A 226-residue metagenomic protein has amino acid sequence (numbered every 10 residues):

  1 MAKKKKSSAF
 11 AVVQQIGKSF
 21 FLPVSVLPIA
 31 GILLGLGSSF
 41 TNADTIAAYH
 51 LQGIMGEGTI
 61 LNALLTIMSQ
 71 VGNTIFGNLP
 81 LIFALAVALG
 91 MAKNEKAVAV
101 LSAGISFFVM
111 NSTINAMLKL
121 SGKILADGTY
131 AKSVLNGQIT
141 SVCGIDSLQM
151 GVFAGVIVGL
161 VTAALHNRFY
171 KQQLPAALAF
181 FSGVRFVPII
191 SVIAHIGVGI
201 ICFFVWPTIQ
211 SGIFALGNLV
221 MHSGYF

Functional and structural regions predicted by a protein language model:
M1-K6: N-terminal Lys/Arg-rich, disordered targeting/topogenic segments
A9-S182: Early transmembrane hairpin of solute transport permeases
K123-Y130, I200-C202, A215-G217: Short alpha-helical linear motifs
L160-A177, I189, I193, V198-I213: Juxtamembrane interface elements at the cytosolic ends of transmembrane helices in multi-pass membrane proteins
F186: Duplex nucleic acid-engaging cores and interfaces of nucleic-acid transaction enzymes
Q210-F226: Aromatic-rich transmembrane-lumenal/periplasmic boundary elements in polytopic membrane proteins
